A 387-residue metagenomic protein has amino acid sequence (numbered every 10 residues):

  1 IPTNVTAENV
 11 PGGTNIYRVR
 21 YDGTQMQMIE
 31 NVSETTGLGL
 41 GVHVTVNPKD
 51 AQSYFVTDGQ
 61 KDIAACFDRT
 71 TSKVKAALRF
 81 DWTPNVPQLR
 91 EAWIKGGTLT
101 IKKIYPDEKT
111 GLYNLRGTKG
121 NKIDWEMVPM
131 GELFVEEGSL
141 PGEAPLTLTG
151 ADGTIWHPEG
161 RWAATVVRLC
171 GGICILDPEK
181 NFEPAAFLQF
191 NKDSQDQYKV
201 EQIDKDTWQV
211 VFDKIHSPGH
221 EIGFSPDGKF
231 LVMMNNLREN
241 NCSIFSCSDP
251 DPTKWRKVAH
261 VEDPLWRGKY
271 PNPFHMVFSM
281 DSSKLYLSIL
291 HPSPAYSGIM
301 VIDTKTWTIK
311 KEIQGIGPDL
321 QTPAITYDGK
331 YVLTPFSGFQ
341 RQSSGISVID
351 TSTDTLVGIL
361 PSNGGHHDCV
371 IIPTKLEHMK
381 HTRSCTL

Functional and structural regions predicted by a protein language model:
I1-L387: Predominantly soluble domains enriched in secretory-pathway, periplasmic, or organellar proteins
